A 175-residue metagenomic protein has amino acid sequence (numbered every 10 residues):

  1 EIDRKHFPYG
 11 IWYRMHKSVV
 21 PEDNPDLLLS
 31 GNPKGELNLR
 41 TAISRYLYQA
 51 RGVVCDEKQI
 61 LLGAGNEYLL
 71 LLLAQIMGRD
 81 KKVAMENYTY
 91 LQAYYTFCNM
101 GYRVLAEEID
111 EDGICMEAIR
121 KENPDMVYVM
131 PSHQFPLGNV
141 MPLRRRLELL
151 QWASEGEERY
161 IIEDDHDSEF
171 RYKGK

Functional and structural regions predicted by a protein language model:
E1-K17: N-terminal basic, amphipathic alpha-helical segments
R4, S168-E169: Short, active-site-adjacent cap segments at secondary-structure transitions
H16-E158, E169-F170: Conserved core of the PLP fold type I
D164-D165: Walker B catalytic acidic pair
G174-K175: Extended, polar beta-sheet/loop recognition surfaces of beta-rich domains that mediate binding to diverse ligands
